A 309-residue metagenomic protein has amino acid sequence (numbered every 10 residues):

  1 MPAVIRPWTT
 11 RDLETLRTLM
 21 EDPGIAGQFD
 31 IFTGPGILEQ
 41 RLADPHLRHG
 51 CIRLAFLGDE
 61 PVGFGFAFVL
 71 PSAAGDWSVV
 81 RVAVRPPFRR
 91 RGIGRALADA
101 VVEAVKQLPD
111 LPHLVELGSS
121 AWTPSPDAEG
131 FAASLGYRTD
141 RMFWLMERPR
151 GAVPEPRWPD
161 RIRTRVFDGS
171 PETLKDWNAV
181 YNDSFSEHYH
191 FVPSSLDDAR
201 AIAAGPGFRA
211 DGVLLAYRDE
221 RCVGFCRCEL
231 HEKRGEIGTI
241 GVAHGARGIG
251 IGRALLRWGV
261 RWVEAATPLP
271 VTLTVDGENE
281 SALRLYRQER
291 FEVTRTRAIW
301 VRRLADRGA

Functional and structural regions predicted by a protein language model:
M1-Q40, R157-V192: Short amphipathic alpha-helix that is part of the acyltransferase structural core
I5, W77-V79, T164, I237: Hydrophobic residues on conserved beta-strands that form the core of alpha/beta folds
W8, V84, I240-V242, V275: Hydrophobic adenine-recognition pocket in adenosine-nucleotide-binding enzymes
M20-L114, G118-A121, R218, V223-G235 (+1 more regions): Conserved donor-binding loop and adjoining core beta-sheet/short helix segment in diverse acyl/aminoacyl transferases
E60, P71-A73, R85-R163, D168 (+1 more regions): Acyl-donor-binding surface of acyltransferase catalytic domains
R90-K106, V242, G248-A265, L283-Q288: Conserved acetyl-CoA-binding loop-helix of GNAT-fold acetyltransferases
A133-P154, R257, R261, A266-A309: Active-site/acyl-donor-binding loops of N-acyltransferases
F185-L230, I240: Phosphate-binding active sites in nucleotide-utilizing proteins
